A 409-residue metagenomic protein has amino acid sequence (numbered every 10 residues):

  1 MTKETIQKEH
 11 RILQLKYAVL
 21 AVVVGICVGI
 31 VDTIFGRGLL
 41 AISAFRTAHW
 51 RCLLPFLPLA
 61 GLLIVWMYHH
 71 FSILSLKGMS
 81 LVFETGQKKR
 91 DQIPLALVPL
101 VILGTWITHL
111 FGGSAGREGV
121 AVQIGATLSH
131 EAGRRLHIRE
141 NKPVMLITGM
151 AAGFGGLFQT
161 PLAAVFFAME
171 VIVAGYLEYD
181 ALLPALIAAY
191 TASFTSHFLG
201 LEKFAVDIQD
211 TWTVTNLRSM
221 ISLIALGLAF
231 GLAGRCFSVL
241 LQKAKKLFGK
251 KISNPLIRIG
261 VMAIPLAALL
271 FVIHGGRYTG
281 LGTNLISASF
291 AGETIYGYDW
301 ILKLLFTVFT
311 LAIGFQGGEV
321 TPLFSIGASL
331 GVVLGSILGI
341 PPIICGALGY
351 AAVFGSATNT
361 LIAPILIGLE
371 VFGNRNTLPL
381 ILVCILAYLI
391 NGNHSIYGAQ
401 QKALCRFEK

Functional and structural regions predicted by a protein language model:
M1-K409: Alpha-helical transmembrane segments and immediately membrane-proximal extracytoplasmic
